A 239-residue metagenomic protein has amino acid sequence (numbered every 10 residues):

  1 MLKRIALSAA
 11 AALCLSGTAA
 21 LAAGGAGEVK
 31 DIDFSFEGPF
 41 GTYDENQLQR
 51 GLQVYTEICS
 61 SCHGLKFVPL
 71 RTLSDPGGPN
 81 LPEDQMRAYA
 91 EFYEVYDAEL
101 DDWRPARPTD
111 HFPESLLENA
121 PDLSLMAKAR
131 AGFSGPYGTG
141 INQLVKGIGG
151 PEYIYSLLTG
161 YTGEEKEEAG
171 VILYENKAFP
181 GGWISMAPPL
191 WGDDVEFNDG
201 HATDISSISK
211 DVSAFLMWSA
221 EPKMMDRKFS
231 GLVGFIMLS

Functional and structural regions predicted by a protein language model:
L2-T42, W218, F235, S239: Post-cleavage N-terminal segment of exported redox proteins
E28-Q53, G64-G78, G200-A202, M224-K228: Electrostatic cytochrome c docking/interface patches
G38, V68-P69, P76, L81-R107: Acidic/histidine-rich catalytic neighborhood
Y55-K66, V212: The canonical Cys-X-X-Cys-His
H63-V68, K128, A187: Detector for the c-type heme attachment site
E91-W183: Membrane-proximal low-complexity regions enriched in glycine and acidic/polar residues
A178-E221: Extended, hydrophilic extramembrane loops/domains of integral membrane proteins
A220-L238: Juxtamembrane/start-of-transmembrane alpha-helix segments at the extracytoplasmic/lumenal side of membrane anchors
